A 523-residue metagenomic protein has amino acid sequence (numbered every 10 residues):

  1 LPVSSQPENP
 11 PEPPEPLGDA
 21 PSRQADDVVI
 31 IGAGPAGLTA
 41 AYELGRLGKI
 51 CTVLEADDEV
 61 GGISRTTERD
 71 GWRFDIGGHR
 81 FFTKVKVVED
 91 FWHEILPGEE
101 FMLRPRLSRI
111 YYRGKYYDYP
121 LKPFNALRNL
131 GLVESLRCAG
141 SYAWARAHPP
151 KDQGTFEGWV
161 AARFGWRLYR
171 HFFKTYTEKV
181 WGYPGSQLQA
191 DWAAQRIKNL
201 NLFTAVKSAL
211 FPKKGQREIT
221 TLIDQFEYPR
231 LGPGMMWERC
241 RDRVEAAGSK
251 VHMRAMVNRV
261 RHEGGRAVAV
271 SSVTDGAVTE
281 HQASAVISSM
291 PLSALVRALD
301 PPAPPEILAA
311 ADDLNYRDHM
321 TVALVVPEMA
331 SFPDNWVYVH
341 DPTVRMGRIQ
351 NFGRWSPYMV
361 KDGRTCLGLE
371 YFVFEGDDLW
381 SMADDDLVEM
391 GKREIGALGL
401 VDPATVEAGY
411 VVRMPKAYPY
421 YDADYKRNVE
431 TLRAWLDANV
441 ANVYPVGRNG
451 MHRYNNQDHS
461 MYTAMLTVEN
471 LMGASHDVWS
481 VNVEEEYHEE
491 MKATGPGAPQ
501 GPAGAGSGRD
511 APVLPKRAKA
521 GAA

Functional and structural regions predicted by a protein language model:
S4, R23, L47, A255-L400 (+5 more regions): Mid-domain catalytic core of redox enzymes that form a hydrophobic substrate pocket/lid adjacent to a catalytic redox
P7-A25: A short, basic/flexible loop-to-alpha-helix module at the beginning of a structural domain
R23-V53: N-terminal Rossmann-like FAD-binding beta1-loop-alpha1 element of flavoenzymes
G45-R69: Glycine-rich FAD pyrophosphate-binding loop
D70-H148: Dinucleotide-binding Rossmann-like beta1-alpha1 core, especially the glycine-rich loop that anchors the ADP
V87-Y119, F164-R170, V244-V251, N258-V268: Feature captures the FAD/FMN-dependent oxidoreductase FAD-binding
R137-V260, V268, Q282: Active-site/ligand-binding neighborhood in enzyme catalytic cores
A423-A523: C-terminal lid/capping helical subdomain adjacent to the catalytic/cofactor pocket in oxidative enzymes
